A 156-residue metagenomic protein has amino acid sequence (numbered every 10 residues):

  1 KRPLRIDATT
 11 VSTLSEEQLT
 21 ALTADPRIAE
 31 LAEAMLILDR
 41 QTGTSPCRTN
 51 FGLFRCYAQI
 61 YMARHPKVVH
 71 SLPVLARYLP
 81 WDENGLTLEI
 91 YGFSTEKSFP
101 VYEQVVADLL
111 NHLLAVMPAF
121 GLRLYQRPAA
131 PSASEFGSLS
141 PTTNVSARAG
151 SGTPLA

Functional and structural regions predicted by a protein language model:
K1-A156: Structured, soluble regulatory/oligomerization domains located on the cytosolic or IMS-facing side of membrane proteins
